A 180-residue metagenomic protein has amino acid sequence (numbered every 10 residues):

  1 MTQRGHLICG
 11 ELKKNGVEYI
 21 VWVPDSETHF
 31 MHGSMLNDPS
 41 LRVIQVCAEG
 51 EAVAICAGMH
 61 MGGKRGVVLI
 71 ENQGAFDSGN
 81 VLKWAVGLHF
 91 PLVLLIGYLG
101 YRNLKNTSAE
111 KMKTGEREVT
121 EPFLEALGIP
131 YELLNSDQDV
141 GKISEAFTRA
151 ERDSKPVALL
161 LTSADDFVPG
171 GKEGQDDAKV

Functional and structural regions predicted by a protein language model:
M1-V180: Thiamine diphosphate
